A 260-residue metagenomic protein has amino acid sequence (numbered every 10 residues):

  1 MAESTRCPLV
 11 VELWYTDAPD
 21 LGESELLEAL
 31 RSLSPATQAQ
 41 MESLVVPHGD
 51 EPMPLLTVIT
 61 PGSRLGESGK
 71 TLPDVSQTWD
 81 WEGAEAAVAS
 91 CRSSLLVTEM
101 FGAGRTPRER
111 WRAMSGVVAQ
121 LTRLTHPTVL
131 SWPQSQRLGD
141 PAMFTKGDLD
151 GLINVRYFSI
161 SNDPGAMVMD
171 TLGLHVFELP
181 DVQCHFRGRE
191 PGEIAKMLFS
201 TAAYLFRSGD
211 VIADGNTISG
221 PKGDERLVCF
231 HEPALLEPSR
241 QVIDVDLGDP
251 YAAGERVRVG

Functional and structural regions predicted by a protein language model:
M1-V45, V242-G260: Short, extreme N-terminal segment that most often corresponds to the first beta-strand
P8-D17, S94-V97, V182-H185: Short cationic amphipathic helices and targeting signals
W14, G102-R110, F186-E190: Conserved aromatic-histidine-acidic binding/catalytic patches
Y15-A87: N-terminal low-complexity, intrinsically disordered segments
T16-P19, T98-R105, Y204-R207: Short, flexible beta-strand-to-coil junctions
S32-M41, G116-S131, Y204-A213: Structural alpha-beta junctions
P61-S161: Internal, hydrophobic cores of structured domains that mediate oligomerization or house catalytic pockets within large
P133-G260: Aromatic/basic-lined ligand-recognition segments that form π-stacking hydrophobic pockets flanked by Lys/Arg to engage
